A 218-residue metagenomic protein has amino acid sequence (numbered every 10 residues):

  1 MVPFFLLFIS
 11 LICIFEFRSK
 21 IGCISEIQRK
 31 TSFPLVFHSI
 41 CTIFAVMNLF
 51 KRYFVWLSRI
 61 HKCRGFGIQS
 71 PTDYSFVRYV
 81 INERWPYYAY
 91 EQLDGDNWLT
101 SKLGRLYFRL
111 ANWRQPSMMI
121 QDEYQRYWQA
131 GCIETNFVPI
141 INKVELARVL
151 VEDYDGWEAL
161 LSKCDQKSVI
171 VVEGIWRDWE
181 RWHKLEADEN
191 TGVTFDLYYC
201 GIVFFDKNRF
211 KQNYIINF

Functional and structural regions predicted by a protein language model:
M1-V2, I21: Activation on terminal intrinsically disordered regulatory regions flanking enzyme cores
V2-I9: Extreme N-terminal basic, low-complexity initiation segments that serve as generic localization/processing leaders
I14, G22, E26-Q28, F33-Q166 (+1 more regions): A short alpha-helical cap/connector motif
V169-V171: Structural detector of well-ordered beta-strand residues that form the stable sheet scaffold of enzyme domains
